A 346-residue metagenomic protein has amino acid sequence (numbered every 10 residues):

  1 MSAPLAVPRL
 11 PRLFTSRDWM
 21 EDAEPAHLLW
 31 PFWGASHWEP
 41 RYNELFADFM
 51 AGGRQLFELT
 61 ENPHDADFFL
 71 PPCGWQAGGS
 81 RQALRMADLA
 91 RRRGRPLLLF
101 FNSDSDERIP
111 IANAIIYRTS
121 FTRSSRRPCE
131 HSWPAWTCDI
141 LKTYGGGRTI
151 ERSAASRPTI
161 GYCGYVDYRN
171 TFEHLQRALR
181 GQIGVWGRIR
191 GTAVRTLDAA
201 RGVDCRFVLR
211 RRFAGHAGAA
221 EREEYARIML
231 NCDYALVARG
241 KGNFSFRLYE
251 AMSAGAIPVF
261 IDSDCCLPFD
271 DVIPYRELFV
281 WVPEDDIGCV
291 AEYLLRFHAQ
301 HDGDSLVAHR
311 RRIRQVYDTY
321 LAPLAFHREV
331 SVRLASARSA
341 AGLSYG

Functional and structural regions predicted by a protein language model:
M1-F244, A254, D262-Y275, H301 (+3 more regions): Nucleotide-sugar donor-binding catalytic core of glycosyltransferases
R247-L248: Short glycine/serine-rich donor-binding loops of glycosyltransferases
P258: Conserved phosphoryl-transfer motifs of two-component systems
V280-D304: C-terminal "capping" alpha-helix adjacent to the active site of nucleotide-linked donor transferases in cell-envelope
